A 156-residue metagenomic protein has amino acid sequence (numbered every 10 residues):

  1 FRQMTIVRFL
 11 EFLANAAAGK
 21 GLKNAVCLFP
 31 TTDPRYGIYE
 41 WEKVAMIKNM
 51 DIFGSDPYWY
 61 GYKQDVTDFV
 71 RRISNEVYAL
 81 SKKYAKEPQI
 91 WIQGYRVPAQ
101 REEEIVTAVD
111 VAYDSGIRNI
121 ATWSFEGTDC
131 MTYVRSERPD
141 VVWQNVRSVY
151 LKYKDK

Functional and structural regions predicted by a protein language model:
F1-G19, Y62-R71, E103, C130-P139: Active-site cleft segment of glycoside hydrolase catalytic domains centered on the general acid/base Glu
F1-Y39, S55-P57, Y84-V97, T122-F125: Aromatic-lined carbohydrate-recognition surfaces of secreted/lumenal glycan-active proteins
I6-E11, E42-N49, V77: Short low-complexity stretches enriched in small and charged residues
A14, Y78, V109-Y113: Non-transmembrane alpha-helical segments in soluble domains of secreted/periplasmic/extracellular proteins
G19-K20, I47, L80-Y84, S115: Alpha-helix C-cap/termination motif
P30-A45, D65-L80, E103-A108: Alpha-helical scaffolding within the catalytic cores of extracellular/periplasmic polymer-degrading hydrolases
M50, S55-Y58, Y62-Q64, Y84-K156: Substrate-binding cleft of secreted/luminal carbohydrate-active enzymes
